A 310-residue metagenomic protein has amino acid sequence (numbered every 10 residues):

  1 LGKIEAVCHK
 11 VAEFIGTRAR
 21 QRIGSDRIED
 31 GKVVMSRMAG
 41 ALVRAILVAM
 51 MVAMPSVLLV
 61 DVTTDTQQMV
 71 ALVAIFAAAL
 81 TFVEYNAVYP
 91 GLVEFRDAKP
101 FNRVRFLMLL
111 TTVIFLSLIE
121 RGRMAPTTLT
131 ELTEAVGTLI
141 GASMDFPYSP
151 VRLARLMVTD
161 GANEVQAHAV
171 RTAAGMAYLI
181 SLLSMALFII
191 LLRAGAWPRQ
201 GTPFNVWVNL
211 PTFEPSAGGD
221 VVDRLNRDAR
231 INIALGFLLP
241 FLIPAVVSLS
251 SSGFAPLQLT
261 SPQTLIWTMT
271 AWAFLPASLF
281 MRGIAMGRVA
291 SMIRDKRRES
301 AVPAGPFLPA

Functional and structural regions predicted by a protein language model:
E29-E94, P100-L129: Transmembrane alpha-helical insertion/packing segments
V33-L42, A217-P240: Loop-to-transmembrane boundary segments
S56-V60, L239-P262: Juxtamembrane "helix exit" motif at the C-terminal ends of alpha-helical transmembrane segments in multi-pass membrane
Q67-V73, A173-L192, T270-F274: Alpha-helical transmembrane segments
P90, K99, V104, G122-M185 (+1 more regions): Long, highly hydrophobic alpha-helical transmembrane signal-anchor segments
I119-A135, A234-S252: Alpha-helical transmembrane segments and their membrane-interface junctions in multi-pass membrane proteins
W197-V221, D295-F307: Juxtamembrane inter-helical linkers in multi-pass membrane proteins
S251-R298: Alpha-helical transmembrane segments and their immediate juxtamembrane interface regions
